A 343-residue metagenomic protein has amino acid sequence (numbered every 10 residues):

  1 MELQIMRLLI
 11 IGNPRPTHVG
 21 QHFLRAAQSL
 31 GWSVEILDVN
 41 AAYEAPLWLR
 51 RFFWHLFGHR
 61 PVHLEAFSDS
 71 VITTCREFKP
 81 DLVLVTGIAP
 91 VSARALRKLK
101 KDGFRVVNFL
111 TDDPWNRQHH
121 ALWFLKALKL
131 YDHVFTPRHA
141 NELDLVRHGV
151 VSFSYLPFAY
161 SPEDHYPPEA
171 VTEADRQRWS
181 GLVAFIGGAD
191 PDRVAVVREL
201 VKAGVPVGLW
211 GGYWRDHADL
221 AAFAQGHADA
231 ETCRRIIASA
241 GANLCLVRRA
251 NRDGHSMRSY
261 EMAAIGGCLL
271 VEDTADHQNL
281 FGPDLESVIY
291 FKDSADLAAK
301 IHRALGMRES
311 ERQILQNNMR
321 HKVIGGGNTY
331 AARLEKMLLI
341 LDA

Functional and structural regions predicted by a protein language model:
E2-L56, H63-T73, F78, T86-R94 (+1 more regions): Nucleotide-sugar donor-binding catalytic core of glycosyltransferases
S68, I72, S294, A298 (+1 more regions): Short, amphipathic alpha-helical "lid/cap" segments that border enzyme active or binding sites
V85-G87, L99-V106: Short, conserved structural micro-motifs that define repeat-unit consensus positions and nucleotide-binding loops
V107-H119: A short, histidine- and acid-enriched strand-loop-helix "catalytic/donor-clamping" loop that lines the nucleotide-sugar
N279-V288, K292, K300: Acidic, glycine-centered active-site loop in nucleotide-sugar glycosyltransferases
V288-A295, R303-E309: Conserved acidic donor-binding segment of nucleotide-sugar-dependent glycosyltransferases
G306-L339: A charged, aromatic-enriched C-terminal amphipathic alpha-helix characteristic of glycosyltransferases across folds
